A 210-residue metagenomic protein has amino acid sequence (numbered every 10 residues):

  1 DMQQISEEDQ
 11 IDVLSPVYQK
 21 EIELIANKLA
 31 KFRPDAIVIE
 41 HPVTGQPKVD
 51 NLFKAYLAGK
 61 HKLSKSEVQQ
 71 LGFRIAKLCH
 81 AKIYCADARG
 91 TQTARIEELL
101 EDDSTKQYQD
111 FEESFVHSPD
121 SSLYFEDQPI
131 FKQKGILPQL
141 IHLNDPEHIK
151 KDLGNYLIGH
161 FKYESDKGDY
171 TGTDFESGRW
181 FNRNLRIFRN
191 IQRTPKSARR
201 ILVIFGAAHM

Functional and structural regions predicted by a protein language model:
D1-Q19: Acidic/histidine-rich helix-loop elements that form or flank divalent-metal/phosphate-binding sites at the catalytic
L14-A26, L57: N-terminal post-signal-peptidase region of extra-cytosolic proteins
L29, R33-I39: Proline-aspartate-enriched helix->loop->beta-strand connector
I39-T44, A88-R89, F205-A208: Short, well-ordered beta-to-alpha junction loops that form the rim of enzyme active sites and present histidine/acidic
K48-K196: Hydrophobic, often amphipathic alpha-helical segments used for membrane interaction and targeting
I191-Q192, R199-M210: C-terminal structured interaction module
